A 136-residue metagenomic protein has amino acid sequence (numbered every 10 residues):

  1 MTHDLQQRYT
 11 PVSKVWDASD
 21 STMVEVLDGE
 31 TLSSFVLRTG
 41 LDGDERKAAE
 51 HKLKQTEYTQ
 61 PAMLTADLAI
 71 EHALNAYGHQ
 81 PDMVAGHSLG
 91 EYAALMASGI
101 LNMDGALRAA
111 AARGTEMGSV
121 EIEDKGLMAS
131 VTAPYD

Functional and structural regions predicted by a protein language model:
M1-D136: FabD-like malonyl-/acyl-CoA
